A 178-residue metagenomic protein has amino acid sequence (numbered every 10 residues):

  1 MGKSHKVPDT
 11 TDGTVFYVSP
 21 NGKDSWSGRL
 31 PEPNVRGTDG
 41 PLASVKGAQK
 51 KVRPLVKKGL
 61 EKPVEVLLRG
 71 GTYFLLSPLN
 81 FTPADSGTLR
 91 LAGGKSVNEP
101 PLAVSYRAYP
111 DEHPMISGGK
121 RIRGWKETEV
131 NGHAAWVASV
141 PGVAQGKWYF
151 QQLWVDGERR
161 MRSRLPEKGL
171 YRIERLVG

Functional and structural regions predicted by a protein language model:
G2-G178: Extracellular polysaccharide-degrading/modifying enzymes targeting complex plant/algal/animal polysaccharides
